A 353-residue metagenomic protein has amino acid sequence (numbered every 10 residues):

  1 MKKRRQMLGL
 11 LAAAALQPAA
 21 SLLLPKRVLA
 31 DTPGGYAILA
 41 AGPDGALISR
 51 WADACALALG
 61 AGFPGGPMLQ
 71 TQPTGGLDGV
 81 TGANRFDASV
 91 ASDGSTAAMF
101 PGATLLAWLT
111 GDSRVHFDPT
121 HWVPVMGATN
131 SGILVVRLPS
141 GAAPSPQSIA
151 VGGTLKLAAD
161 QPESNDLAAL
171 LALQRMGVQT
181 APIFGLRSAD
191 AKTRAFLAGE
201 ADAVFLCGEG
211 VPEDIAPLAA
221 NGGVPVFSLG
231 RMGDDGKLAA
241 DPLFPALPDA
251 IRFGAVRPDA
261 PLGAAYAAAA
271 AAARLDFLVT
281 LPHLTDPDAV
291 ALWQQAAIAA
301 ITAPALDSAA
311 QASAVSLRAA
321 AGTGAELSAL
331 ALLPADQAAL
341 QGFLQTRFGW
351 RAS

Functional and structural regions predicted by a protein language model:
M1-K3: Secretory targeting signals
Q6-R27: N-terminal export signals
L23-H121, P162-N165, V178-F205, E209-D214 (+2 more regions): N-terminal (or domain-start) structured segment
I38, T71, A97, L134-V135 (+3 more regions): Generic preference for hydrophobic
A61, A88-G94, T110-A195, D276-D307: Hinge/capping helix and adjacent helix->loop/strand transition within the periplasmic-binding protein
M99-R114, L171-R175, L197-G254: A ligand-binding cleft/hinge motif common to bilobed small-molecule-binding domains
P217-L292, I301, W350: C-terminal lobe and pocket-closing loops of periplasmic/extracytoplasmic Venus-flytrap solute-binding proteins
D288-S353: An extracytoplasmic/periplasmic, membrane-proximal ligand-sensing/linker region
